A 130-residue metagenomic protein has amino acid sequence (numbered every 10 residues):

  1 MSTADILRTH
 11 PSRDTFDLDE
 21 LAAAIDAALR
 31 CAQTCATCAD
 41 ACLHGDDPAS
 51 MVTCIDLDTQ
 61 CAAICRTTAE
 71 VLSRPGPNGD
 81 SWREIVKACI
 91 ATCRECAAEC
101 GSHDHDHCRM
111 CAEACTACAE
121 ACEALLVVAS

Functional and structural regions predicted by a protein language model:
M1-S130: Amphipathic alpha-helical hairpins
